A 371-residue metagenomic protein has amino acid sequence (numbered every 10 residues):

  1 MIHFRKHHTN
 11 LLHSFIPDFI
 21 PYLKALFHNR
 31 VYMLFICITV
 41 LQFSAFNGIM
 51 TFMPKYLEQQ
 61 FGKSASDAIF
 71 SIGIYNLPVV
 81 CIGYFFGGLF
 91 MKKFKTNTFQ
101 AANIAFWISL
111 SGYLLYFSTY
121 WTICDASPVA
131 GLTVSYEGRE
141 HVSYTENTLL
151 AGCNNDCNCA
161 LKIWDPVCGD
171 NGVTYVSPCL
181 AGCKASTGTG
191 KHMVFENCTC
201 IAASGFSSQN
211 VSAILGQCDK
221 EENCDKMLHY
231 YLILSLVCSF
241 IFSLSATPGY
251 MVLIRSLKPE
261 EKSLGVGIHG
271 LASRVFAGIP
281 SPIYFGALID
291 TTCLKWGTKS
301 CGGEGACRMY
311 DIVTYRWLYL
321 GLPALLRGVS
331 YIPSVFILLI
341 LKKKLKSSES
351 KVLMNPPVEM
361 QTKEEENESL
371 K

Functional and structural regions predicted by a protein language model:
M1-R30, T39, F52-P54, E58-Q60 (+4 more regions): Disordered extramembrane loops and terminal tails of multipass alpha-helical membrane proteins
M33: An acidic-aromatic substrate-binding cleft motif
I36: Active-site-proximal flexible loops/turns
A272-S273: Conserved, compact domain cores that house catalytic/ligand-binding motifs in diverse enzymes and effector modules
